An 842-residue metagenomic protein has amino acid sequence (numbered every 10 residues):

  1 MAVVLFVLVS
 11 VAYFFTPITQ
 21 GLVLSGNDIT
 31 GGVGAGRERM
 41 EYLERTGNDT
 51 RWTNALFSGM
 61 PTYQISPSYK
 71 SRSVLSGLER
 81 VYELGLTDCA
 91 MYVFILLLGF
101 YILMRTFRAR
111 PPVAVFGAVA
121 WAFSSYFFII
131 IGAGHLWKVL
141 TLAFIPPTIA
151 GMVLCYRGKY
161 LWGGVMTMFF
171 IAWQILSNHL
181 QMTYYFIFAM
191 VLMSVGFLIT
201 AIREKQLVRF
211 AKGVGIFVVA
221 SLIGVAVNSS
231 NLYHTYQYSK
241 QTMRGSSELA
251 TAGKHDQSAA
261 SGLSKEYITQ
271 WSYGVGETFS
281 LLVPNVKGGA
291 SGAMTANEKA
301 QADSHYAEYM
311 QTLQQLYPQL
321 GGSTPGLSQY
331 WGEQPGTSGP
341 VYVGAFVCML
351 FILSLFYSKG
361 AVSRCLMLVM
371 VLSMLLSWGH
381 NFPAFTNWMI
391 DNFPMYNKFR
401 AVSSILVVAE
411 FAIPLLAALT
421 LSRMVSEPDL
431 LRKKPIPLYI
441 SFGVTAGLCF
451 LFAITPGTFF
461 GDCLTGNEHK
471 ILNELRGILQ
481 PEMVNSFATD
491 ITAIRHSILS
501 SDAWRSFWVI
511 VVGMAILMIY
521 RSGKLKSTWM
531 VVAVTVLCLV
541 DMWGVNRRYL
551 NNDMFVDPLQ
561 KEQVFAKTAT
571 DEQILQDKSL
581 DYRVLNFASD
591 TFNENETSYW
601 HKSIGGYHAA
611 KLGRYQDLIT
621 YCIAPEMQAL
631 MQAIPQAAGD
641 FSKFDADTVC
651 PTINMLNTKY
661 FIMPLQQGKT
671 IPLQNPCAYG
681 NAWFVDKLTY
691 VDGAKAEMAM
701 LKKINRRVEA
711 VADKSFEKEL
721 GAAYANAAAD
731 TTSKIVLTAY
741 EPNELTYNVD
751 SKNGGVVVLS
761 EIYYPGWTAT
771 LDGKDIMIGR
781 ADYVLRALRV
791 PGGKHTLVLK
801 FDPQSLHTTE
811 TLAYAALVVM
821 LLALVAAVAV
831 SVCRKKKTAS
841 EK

Functional and structural regions predicted by a protein language model:
A2-A35, A220-H234, L372-L375, L448-I454 (+1 more regions): Transmembrane signal-anchor helices characteristic of membrane glycosylation enzymes that use polyprenol
V9-F100, V119-L142, L263-V343, L376-T386 (+2 more regions): Membrane-interface coil-to-helix junctions
L43, N48, N54-P61, P67-S68 (+9 more regions): Extracytoplasmic/lumenal acceptor-recognition loop(s) of multi-pass membrane glycoenzymes
L86-F100, T337-S354, A409-A418, R505-M514: Hydrophobic alpha-helical transmembrane segments
M104-F123, L161-G164: Transmembrane-helix signature of polytopic, membrane-embedded enzymes that assemble or transfer cell-envelope glycans
F116-I129, M166-W173, A401: Short aromatic/hydrophobic helix-turn
G134-I145, C155-A172, L180-S221, S358-T568 (+1 more regions): Contiguous transmembrane helix-bundle modules in multi-pass membrane proteins
M349, K659, G668, V708 (+1 more regions): Active-site-proximal, structured, solvent-exposed surfaces of multi-pass membrane proteins that position macromolecular
